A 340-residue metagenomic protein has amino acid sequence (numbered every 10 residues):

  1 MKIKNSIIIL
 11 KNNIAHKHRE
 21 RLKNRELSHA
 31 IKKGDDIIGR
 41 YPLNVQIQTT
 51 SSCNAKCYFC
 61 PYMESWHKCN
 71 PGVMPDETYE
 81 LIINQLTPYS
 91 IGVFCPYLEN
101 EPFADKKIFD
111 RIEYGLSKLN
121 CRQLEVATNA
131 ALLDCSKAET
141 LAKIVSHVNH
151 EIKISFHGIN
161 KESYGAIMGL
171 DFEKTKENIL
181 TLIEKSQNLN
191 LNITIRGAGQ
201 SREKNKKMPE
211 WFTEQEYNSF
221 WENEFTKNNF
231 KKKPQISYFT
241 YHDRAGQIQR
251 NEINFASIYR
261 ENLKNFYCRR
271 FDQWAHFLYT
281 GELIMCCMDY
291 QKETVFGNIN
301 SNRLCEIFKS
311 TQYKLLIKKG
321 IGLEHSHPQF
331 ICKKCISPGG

Functional and structural regions predicted by a protein language model:
K2, N178, E184-N192, W221-L263 (+2 more regions): C-terminal accessory region of radical SAM enzymes
K4-E151, I167-E173, E177, E184-S186: Conserved alpha-helical substructure of the radical SAM core
F59, M63-W66, E210-E214, N218 (+3 more regions): Secreted/processed peptides and extracellular or luminal domains of membrane proteins
C69, C95, T194-I195, L315-I317: Short, hydrophobic secondary-structure boundary micro-motifs
V93-Y97, F156, T194-G197, C287: Short beta-strands and strand-loop turn motifs
D105-I258: Conserved AdoMet/S-adenosylmethionine-binding subsite of the radical SAM
C268-F271: Short, small/polar residue-rich loop motifs at catalytic or cofactor-binding pockets
F277-T280: Short, acidic, Ser/Thr-enriched surface-loop or helix-capping motifs
